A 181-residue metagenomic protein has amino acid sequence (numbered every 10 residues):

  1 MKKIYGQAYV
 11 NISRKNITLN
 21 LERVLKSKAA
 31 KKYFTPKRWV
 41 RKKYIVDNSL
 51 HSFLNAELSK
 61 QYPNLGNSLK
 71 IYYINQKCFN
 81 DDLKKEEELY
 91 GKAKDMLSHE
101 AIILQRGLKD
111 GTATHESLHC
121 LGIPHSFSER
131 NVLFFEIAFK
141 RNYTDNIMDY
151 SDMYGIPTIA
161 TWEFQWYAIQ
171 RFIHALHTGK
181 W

Functional and structural regions predicted by a protein language model:
K3-S13, T18, S27-E116, C120-W181: Extracellular (secreted or membrane-anchored) zinc-dependent metallopeptidases, primarily metzincins but also closely
N20-E22: Low-complexity, acidic Ser/Thr/Pro-rich "mucin-like" tracts of secreted and single-pass surface proteins
